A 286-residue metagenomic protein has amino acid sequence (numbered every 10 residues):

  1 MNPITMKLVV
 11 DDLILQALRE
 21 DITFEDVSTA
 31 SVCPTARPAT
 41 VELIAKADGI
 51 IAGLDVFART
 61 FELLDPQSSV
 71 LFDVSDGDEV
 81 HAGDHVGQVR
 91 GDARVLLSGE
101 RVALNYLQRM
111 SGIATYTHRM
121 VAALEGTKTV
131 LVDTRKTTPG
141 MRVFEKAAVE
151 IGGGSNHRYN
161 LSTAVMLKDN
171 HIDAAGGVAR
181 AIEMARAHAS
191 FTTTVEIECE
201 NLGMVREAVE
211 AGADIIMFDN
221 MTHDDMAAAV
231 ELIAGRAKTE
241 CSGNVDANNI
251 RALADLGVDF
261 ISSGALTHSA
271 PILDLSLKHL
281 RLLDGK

Functional and structural regions predicted by a protein language model:
M1-I4, D284-K286: Basic/polar N-terminal segments that are highly enriched at the extreme N-terminus, encompassing both cleavable
N2-A211, I215, A227-L232, K238-C241 (+2 more regions): Acidic/glycine-rich phosphate/pyrophosphate-binding loops and surrounding catalytic core that coordinate Mg2+
D219, A237-C241, R281-K286: Short, structured secondary-structure boundary patches
N220, G243, G264-A265: Short secondary-structure boundary segments
A265-K286: Short, charged, intrinsically disordered terminal tails
